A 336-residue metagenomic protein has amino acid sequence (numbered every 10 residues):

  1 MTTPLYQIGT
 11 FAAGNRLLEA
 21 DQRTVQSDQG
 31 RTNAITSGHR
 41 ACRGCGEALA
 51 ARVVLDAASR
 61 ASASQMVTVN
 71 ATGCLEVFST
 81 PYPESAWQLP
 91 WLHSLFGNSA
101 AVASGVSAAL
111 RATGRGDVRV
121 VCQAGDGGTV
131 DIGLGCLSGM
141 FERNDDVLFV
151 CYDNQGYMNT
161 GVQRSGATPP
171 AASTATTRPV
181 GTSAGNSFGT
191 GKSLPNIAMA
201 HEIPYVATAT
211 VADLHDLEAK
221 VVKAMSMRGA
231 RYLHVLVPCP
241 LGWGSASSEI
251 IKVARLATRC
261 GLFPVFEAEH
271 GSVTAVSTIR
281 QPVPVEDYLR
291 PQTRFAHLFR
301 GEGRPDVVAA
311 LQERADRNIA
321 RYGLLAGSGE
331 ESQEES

Functional and structural regions predicted by a protein language model:
M1-Y6, A13, L17-A20, C239-S336: Flexible, low-complexity linker and terminal segments
T3-F149, V162-S173, S187: Cofactor-binding active-site loop characterized by glycine-rich and histidine/acidic residues
L5, F11, L17-L18, L49 (+17 more regions): Generic detector of leucine side chains in alpha-helical contexts
R16, R23, R31, R40-R43 (+18 more regions): Arginine residue identity/basic-tract feature
G116-D117, D131-L148, Y152-L289: Glycine-rich ThDP/TPP pyrophosphate-binding loop and its adjacent helix/strand module within ThDP-dependent enzymes
